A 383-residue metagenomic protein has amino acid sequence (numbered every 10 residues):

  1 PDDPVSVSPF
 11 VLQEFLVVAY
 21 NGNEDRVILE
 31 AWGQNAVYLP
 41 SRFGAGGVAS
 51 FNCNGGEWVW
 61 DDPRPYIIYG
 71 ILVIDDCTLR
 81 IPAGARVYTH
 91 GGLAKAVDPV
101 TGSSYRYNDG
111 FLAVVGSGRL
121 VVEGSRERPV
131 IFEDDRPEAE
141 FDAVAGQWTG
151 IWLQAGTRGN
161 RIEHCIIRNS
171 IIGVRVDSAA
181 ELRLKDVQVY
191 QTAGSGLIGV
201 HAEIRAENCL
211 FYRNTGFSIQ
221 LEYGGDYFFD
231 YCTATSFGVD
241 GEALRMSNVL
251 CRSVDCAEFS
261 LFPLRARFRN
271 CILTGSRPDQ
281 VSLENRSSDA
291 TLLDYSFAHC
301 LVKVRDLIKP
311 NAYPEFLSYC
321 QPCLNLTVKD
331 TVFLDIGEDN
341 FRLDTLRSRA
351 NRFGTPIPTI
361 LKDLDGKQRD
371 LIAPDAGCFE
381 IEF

Functional and structural regions predicted by a protein language model:
P1-N52, G56-W60, R64, L72: Feature for long, exposed domains in two main contexts
L12-A19, I151, C165, L346-A350: Buried hydrophobic-core signal for structured, non-transmembrane domains
W60, L79-I81, R119-G124, G159-E163 (+6 more regions): All-beta strand scaffolds that present successive hydrophobic residues in beta-strands
W60-D61, I74-R86, G92, V97-P99 (+1 more regions): Beta-solenoid repeat scaffold
T89-H90, D135, R168-I171, Y190-G194 (+6 more regions): Surface-exposed loop/turn segments connecting beta-strands in extracellular beta-rich domains
D135-L153, T157-N214: Right-handed parallel beta-helix
N208-R342: Predominantly extracellular beta-rich ligand-binding scaffolds that present long acidic/polar faces for carbohydrate
C323-F383: C-terminal accessory segments
